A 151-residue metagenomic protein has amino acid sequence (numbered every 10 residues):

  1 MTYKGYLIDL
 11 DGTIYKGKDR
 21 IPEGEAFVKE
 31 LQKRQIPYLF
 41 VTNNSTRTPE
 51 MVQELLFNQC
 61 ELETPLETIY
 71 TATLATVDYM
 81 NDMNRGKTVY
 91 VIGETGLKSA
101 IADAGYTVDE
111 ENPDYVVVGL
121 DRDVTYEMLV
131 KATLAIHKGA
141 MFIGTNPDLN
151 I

Functional and structural regions predicted by a protein language model:
M1-L10, I14-I151: HAD-like aspartate-dependent phosphatase fold
